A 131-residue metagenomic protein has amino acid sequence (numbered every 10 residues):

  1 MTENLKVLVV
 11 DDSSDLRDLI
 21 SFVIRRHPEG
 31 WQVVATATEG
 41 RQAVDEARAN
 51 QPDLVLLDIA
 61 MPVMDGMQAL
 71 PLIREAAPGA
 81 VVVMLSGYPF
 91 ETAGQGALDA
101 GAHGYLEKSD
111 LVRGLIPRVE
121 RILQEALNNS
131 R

Functional and structural regions predicted by a protein language model:
V9, L57-D58: Active-site T/S-Asp motif of two-component receiver
S14-A35: Two-component/phosphorelay signaling modules centered on CheY-like receiver
E39-Q42, D65-Q68: Acidic catalytic/metal-coordinating carboxylates
N50-L56: Active-site beta3 strand of CheY-like receiver
M61: Receiver (REC) domain active-site loop signature in two-component systems and cognate sites in sensor histidine kinases
Q68, P89-L106, D110: Alpha4 helix (beta4-alpha4-beta5 surface) of REC/receiver domains from two-component response regulators
D110-E120: C-terminal output helix
